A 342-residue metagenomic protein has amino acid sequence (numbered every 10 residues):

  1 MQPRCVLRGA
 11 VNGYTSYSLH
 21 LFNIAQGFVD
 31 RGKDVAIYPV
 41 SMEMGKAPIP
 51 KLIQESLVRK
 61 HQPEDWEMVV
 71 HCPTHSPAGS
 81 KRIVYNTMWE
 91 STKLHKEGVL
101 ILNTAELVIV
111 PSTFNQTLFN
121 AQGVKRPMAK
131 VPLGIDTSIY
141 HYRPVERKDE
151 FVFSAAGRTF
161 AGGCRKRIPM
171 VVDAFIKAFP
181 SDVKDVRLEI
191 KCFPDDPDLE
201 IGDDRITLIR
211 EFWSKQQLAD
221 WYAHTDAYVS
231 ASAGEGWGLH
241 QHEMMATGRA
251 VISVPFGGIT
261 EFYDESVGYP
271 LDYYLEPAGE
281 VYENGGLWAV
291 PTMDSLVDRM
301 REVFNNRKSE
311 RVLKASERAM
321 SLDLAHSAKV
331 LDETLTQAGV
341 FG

Functional and structural regions predicted by a protein language model:
M1-W66: N-terminal pre-catalytic "stem/leader" segment of glycosyltransferase-like enzymes
V6, E43-G123, Q216-Q217: Extended catalytic core of nucleotide-activated donor transferases of GT-like folds
H20-N23, G27, R147-A219, A223: Conserved catalytic-core segment of nucleotide-activated headgroup transferases in glycan assembly
K96-E97, G134-E150: Acidic anion/phosphate-binding donor-loop and adjacent secondary structure in glycosyltransferase catalytic cores
A233: Aromatic "clamp/platform" in nucleotide-sugar-dependent glycosyltransferases that forms part of the donor/acceptor
A250-S253, Y269-P270: Short hydrophobic beta-strand element within catalytic cores of glycosyltransferases and related nucleotide-activated
T260-E302: Change "using UDP/GDP/dTDP sugars" to "using nucleotide sugars
P291, S295, N305-L335: A charged, aromatic-enriched C-terminal amphipathic alpha-helix characteristic of glycosyltransferases across folds
